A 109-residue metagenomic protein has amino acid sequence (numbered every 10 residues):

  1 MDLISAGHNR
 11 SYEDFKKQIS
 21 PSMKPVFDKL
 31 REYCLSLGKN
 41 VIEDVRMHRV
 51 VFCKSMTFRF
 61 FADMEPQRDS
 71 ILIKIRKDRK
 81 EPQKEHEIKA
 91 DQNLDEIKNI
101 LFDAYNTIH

Functional and structural regions predicted by a protein language model:
M1-H109: Charge-dense, helix-prone N-terminal extensions
